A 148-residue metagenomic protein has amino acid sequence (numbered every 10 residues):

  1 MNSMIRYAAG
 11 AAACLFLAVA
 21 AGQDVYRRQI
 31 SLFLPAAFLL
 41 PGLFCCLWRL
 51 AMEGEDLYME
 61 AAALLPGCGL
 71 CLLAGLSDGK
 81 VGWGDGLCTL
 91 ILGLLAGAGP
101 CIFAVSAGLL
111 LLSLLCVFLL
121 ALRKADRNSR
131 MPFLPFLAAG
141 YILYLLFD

Functional and structural regions predicted by a protein language model:
M1-D148: A membrane-topology feature that recognizes alpha-helical transmembrane segments and their immediate juxtamembrane
